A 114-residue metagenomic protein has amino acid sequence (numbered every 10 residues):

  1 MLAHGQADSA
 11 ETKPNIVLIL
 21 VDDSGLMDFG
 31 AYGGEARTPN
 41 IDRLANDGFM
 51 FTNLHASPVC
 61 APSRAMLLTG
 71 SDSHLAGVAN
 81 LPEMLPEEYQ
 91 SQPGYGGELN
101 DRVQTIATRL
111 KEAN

Functional and structural regions predicted by a protein language model:
L2-N114: Formylglycine-dependent sulfatase
